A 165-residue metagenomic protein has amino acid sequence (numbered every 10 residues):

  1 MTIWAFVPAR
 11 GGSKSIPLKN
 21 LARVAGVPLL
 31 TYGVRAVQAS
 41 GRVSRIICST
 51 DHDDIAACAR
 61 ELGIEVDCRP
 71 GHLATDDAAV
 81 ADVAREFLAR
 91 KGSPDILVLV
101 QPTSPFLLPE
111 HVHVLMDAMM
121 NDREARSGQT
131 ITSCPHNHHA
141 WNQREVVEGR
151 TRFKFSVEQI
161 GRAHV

Functional and structural regions predicted by a protein language model:
M1-P17: N-terminal nucleotide-binding beta1-loop-alpha1 segment
A5, I46-C48, L97, S127: Hydrophobic/aromatic residues located in beta-strands of well-ordered beta-sheets within soluble catalytic
L29-I46, A57: A short, N-terminal amphipathic alpha-helix
V43, S93-P94, D122-A125: Short, high-confidence coil segments that cap the C-terminus of an alpha-helix and link into the following beta-strand
I47, D53-V98, F106-D117: Short phosphate-binding loop-to-helix
D82, P105-R162: Conserved core of the sugar-phosphate nucleotidyltransferase
